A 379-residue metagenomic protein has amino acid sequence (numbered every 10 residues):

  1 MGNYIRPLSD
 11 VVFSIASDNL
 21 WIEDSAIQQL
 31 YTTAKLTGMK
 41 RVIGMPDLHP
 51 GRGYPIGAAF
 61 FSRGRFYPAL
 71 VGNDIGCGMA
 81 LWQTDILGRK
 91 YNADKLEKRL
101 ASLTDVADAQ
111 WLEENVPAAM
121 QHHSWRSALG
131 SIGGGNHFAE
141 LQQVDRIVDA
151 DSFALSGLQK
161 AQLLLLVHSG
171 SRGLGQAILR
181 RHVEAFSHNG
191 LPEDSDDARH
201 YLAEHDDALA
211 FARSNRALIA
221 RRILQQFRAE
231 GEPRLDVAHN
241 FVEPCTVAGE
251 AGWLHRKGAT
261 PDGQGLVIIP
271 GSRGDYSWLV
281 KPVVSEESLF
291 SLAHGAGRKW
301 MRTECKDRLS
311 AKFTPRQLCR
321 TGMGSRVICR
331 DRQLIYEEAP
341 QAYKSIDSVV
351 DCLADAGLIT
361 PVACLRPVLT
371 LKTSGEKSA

Functional and structural regions predicted by a protein language model:
G2-Q29, T37-I43, P50-I56, F60 (+4 more regions): Domain-length cofactor-binding catalytic modules of enzymes
A34: Glycine-rich loop/turn
L81: N-terminal glycine-rich flavin-associated loop
W111-A118: Short, charged, low-hydrophobicity "junction" segments
